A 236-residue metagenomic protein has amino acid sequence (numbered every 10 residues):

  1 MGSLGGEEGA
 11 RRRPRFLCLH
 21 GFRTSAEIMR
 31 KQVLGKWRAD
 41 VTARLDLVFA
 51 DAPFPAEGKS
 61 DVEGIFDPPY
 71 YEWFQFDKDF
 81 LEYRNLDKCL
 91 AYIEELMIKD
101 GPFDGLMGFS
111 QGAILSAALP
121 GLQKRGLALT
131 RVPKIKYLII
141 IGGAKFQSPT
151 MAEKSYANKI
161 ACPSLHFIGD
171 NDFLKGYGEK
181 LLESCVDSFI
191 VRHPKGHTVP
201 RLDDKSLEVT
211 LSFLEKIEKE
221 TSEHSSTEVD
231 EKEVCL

Functional and structural regions predicted by a protein language model:
E8, R13-P102: Serine-hydrolase catalytic machinery in alpha/beta-hydrolase-like enzymes
L17-G21, G142, I168-G169: The conserved beta1-alpha1 loop
D104-A117: Gly/Ala-rich beta-loop-alpha elbow adjacent to hydrolase catalytic centers
Q111, L127-K145: A conserved short beta-strand
F146-Q147, I168-G176, H197-T198: Acidic catalytic loop of the alpha/beta-hydrolase fold
K159-I160, S164-I168: Short beta-strand/loop motif that positions the catalytic acidic residue of the alpha/beta-hydrolase fold
D170-S188: Conserved loop-alpha-helix segment in the C-terminal half of the alpha/beta-hydrolase fold that carries the catalytic
D203-L236: Catalytic active-site module of serine/aspartate enzymes centered on a nucleophile-bearing elbow/loop
